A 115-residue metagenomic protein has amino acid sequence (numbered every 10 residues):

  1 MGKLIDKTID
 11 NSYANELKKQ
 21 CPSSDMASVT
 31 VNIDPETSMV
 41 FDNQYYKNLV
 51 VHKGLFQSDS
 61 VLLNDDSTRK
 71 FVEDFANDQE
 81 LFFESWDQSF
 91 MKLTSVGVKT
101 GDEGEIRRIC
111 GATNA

Functional and structural regions predicted by a protein language model:
M1-A115: Catalytic cores of secreted/periplasmic or lumenal enzymes
